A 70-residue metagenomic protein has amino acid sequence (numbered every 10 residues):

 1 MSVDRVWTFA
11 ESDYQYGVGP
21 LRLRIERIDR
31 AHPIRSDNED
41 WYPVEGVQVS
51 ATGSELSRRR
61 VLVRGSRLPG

Functional and structural regions predicted by a protein language model:
M1-E26: Short coil-to-beta transition motif at edge beta-strands of beta-rich domains
D29-S36, A51-G53: Short, conserved beta-turn/loop elements at beta-strand boundaries and strand-helix junctions
N38-E45: Short aromatic-glycine-enriched beta-strand elements
E45-G70: Intrinsically disordered, low-complexity, charged/polar segments
